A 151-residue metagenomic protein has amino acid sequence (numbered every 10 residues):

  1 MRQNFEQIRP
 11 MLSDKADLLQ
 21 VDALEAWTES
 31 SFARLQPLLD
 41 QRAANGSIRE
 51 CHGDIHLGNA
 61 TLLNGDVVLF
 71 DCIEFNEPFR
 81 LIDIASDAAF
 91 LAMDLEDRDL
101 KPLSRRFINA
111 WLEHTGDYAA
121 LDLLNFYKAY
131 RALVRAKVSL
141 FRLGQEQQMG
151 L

Functional and structural regions predicted by a protein language model:
M1-H56, A60-L151: ATP-dependent phospho-/nucleotidyl transfer catalytic cores
